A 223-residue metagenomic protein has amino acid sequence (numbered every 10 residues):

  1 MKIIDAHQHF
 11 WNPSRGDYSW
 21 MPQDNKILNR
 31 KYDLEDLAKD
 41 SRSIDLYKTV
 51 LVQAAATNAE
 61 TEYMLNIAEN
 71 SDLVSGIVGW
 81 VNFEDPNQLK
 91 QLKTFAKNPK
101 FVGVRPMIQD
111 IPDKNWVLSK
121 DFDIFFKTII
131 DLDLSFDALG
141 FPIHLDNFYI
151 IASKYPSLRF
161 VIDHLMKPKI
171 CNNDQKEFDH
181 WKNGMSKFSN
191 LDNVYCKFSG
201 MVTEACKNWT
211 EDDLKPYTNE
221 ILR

Functional and structural regions predicted by a protein language model:
M1-L132, A152, N172, D179 (+4 more regions): Mid-domain alpha/beta scaffold segments of enzyme catalytic cores
W116-R223: Catalytic pocket-lining loop regions of alpha/beta-barrel enzymes, especially the amidohydrolase/enolase/GH5 lineages
